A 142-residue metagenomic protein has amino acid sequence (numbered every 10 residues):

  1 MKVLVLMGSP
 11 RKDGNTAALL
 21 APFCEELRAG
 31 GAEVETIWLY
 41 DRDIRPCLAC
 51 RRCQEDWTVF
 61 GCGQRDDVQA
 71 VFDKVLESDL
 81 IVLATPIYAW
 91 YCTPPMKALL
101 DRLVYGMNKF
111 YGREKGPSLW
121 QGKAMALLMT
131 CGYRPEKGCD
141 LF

Functional and structural regions predicted by a protein language model:
M1-N108, G112-R113: N-terminal beta1-alpha1-beta2 submodule of the flavodoxin-like/Rossmannoid cofactor-binding fold
F110-F142: Short, glycine-/small-residue-rich phosphate/pyrophosphate-handling segment
